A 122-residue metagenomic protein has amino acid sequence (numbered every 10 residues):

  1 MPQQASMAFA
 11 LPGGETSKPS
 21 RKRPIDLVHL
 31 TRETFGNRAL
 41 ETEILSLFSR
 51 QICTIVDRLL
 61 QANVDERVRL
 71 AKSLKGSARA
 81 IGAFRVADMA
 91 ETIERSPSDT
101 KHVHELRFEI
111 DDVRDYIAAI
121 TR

Functional and structural regions predicted by a protein language model:
P2-K22: Intrinsically disordered or compositionally simple regulatory linkers and C-terminal tails in signal-transduction
Q3-A5, I55, T100: A generic membrane alpha-helix/interface feature
S6, D88-E91, A119: Intrinsic disorder/low-complexity segments
A10-L11, E33, S73, R79: Generic detector of intrinsically disordered, low-complexity, polar/charged segments
P24-S73, H102-T121: Long, amphipathic alpha-helical coiled-coil segments characteristic of histidine-phosphotransfer scaffolds
R67-A71, S77-S98, H104-E109: Short, well-ordered alpha-helical segments that carry or flank key catalytic/ligand-binding motifs at enzyme/regulatory
